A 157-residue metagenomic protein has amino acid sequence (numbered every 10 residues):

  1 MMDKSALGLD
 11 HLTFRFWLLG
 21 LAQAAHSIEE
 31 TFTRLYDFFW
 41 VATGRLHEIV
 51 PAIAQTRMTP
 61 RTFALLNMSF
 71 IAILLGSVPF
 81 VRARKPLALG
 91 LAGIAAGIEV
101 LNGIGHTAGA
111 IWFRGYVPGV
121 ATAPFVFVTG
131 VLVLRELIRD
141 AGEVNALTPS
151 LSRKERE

Functional and structural regions predicted by a protein language model:
A6-A22, P86-A95: Interfacial segments of alpha-helical transmembrane regions
L21-A42: Transmembrane alpha-helix/helix-exit interface in multi-pass inner-membrane proteins
W40-Q55: Perimembrane loop-to-helix junctions flanking transmembrane segments
P51-I71: A loop-to-helix transmembrane entry motif
A72-L89: Juxtamembrane helix-break-helix junctions at the cytosolic face of small multi-pass alpha-helical membrane proteins
K85-L89, G93-A96, G103-A121: Membrane-helix boundary connector in multi-pass membrane proteins
T107-A146: Alpha-helical transmembrane segments of multi-pass integral membrane proteins, characterized by long hydrophobic
E143-E157: Intrinsic disorder/low-complexity segments
